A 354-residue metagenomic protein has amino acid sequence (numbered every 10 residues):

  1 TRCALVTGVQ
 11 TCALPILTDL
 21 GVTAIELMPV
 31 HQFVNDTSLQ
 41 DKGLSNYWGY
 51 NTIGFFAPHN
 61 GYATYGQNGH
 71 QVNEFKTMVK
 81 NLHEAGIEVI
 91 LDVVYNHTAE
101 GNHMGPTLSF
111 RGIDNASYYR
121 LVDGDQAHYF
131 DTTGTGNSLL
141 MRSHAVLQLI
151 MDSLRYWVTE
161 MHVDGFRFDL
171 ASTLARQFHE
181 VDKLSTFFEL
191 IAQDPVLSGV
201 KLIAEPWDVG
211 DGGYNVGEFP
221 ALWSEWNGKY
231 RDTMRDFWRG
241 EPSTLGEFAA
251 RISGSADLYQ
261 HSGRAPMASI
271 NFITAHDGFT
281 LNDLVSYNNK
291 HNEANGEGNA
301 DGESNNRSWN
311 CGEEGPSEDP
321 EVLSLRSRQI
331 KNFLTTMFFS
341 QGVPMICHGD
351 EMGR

Functional and structural regions predicted by a protein language model:
T1-C12: Single conserved hydrophobic/aromatic residue that forms the stacking wall/gate of nucleotide- or nucleobase-binding
A4, T132, M161, T274 (+1 more regions): Short glycine- and Lys/Arg-enriched binding-loop motifs that mark or flank ligand-binding interfaces
L5-V6, A85-G86, I90, R264 (+1 more regions): Short, surface-exposed helix-loop/turn micro-motifs enriched in polar/charged residues
L5-V6, S138, H179, L325: Residue-level "hotspot" positions that anchor or transmit function at local structural transition points
A13-H162, R167-V196, G213, L258: Substrate-binding/active-site clefts of carbohydrate-active enzymes
F178, K183-H348, M352-G353: Conserved alpha/beta catalytic core and glycan-binding cleft of carbohydrate-active enzymes
